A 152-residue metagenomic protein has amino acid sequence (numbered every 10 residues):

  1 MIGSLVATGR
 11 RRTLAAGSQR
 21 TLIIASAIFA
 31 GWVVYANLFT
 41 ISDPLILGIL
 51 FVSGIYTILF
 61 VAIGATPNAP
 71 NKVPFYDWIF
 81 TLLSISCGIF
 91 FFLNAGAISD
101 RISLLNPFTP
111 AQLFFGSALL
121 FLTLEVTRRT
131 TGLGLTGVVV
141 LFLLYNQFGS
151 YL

Functional and structural regions predicted by a protein language model:
M1-P107, L113-S117: Conserved, well-structured core domains of diverse proteins
T66-V73, S99-L152: Hydrophobic transmembrane alpha-helices of multi-pass solute/ion transporters
